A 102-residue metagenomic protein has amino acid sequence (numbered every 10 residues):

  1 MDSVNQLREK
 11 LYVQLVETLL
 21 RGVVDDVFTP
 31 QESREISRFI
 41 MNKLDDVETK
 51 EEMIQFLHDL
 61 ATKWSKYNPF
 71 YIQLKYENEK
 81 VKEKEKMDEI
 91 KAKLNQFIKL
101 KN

Functional and structural regions predicted by a protein language model:
M1-N102: C-terminal-biased regions
